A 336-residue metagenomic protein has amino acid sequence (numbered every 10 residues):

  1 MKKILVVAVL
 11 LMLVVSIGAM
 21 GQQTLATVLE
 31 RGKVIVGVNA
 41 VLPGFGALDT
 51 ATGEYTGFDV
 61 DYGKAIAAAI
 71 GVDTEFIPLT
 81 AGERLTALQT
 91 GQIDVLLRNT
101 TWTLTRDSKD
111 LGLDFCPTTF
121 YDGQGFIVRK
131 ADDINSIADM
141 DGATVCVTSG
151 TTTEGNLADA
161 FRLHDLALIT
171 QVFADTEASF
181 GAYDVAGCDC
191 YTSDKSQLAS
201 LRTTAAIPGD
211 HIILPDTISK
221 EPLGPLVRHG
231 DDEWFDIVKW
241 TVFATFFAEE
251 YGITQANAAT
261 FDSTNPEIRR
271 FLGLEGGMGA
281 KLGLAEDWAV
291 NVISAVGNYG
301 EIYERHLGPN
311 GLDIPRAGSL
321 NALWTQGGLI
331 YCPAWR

Functional and structural regions predicted by a protein language model:
M1-I4: Positively charged n-region of N-terminal signal peptides that target proteins for export
A8-S16: Bacterial N-terminal signal peptides
M20-Q23: Boundary of Sec targeting at the N-terminus
L29-E30, A67-E75, Q89-I93, T101 (+8 more regions): Sec-exported extracytoplasmic/periplasmic mature domains
I35-G44, T52-A69, D122-A178: Bilobed "Venus flytrap"/periplasmic-binding protein-like clamshell domains and structurally analogous long
V60, K64, A68, D73-D139 (+3 more regions): Acidic, polar ligand-binding/catalytic clefts
D61-K64, A68-A69, A131-I134, A138 (+5 more regions): Extended ligand-binding regions for polar small-molecule ligands
L274-R336: C-terminal functional modules
